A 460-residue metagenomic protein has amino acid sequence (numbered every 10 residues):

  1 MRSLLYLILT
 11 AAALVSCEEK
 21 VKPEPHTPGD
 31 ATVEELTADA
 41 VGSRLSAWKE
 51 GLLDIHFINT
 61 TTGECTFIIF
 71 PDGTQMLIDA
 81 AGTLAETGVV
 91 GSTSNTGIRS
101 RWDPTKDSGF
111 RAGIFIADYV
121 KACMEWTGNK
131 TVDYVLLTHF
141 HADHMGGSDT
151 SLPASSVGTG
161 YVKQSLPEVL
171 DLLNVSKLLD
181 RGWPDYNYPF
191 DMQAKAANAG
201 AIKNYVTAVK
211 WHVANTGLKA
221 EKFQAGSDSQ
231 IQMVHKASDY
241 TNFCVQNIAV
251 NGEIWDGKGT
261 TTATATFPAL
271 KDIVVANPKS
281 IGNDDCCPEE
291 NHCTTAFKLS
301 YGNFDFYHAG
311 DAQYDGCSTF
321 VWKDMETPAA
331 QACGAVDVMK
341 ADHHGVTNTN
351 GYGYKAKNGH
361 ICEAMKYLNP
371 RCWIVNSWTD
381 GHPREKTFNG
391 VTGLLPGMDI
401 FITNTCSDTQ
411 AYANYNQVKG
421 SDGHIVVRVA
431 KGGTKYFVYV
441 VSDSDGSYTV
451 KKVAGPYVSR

Functional and structural regions predicted by a protein language model:
M1-I8: Sec-dependent signal peptide recognition, specifically the positively charged N-region followed immediately by
L14-S16: C-terminal motif of bacterial Sec signal peptides marking the signal peptidase cleavage site
E18-K20: Bacterial signal peptide processing site
E24-D54, T60-T61, Y119-A122, T127-Y134 (+4 more regions): Flexible, acidic/histidine-containing loops and adjacent segments that form or flank the divalent-metal
T60, D79-T83, F140, W183 (+4 more regions): Active-site metal-binding loops of divalent metal-dependent hydrolases
E64-I68, M76-I78, L84-V89, I254-G259 (+3 more regions): Short, solvent-exposed loop/turn elements at domain surfaces
P71-M76, G82-L179, P328-V346, N369-W373: Active-site metal-binding motif and surrounding structural segment of the metallo-beta-lactamase
D315-R428: Long, structured stretches of catalytic cores involved in phosphate-ester chemistry, encompassing
